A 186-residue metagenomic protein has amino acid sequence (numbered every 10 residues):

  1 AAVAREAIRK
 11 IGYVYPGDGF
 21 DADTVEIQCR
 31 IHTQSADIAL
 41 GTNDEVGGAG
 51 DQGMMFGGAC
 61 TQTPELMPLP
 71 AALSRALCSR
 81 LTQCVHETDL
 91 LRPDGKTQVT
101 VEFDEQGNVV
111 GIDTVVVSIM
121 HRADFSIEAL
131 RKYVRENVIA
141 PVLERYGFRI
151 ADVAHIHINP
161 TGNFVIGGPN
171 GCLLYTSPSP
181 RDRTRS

Functional and structural regions predicted by a protein language model:
A1, G162-S177: Short glycine/threonine-rich loop-to-helix capping motif typified by GTGT followed within a few residues by an Asp-Pro
A2-R5, V134: Short amphipathic alpha-helices in soluble, non-transmembrane regions that often serve as interface/regulatory elements
A4, I139, R181: Generic structural marker for isolated residues within well-ordered, non-membrane alpha-helices of soluble domains
R5-Y15: A glycine-rich helix N-cap at a beta->alpha junction
Y13, D18-P169: Glycine-rich, mobile lid/loop segments that gate access to catalytic sites or pores
Y175-S186: Single conserved hydrophobic/aromatic residue that forms the stacking wall/gate of nucleotide- or nucleobase-binding
